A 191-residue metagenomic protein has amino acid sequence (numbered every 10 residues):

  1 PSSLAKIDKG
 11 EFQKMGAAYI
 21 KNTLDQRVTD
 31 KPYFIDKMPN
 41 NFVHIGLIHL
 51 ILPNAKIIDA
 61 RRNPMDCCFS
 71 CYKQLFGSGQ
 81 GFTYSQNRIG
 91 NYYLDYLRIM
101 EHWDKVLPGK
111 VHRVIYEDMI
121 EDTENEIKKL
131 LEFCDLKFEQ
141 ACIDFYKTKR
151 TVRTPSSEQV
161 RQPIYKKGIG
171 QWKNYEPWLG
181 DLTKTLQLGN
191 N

Functional and structural regions predicted by a protein language model:
S2-K31, C71-R113, E121-N191: PAPS-dependent sulfotransferases, especially Golgi type II membrane carbohydrate sulfotransferases
Y33-M38, K56-R61, R113-E117, L131 (+1 more regions): Short beta-strand segments
M38, H49-L52, P108: Acidic-histidine catalytic/liganding microenvironments
H44: Long C-terminal interaction/binding lobes of large macromolecular proteins
I48-Y72: Conserved phosphate-donor/acceptor-positioning beta-strand/loop module used by diverse small-molecule
